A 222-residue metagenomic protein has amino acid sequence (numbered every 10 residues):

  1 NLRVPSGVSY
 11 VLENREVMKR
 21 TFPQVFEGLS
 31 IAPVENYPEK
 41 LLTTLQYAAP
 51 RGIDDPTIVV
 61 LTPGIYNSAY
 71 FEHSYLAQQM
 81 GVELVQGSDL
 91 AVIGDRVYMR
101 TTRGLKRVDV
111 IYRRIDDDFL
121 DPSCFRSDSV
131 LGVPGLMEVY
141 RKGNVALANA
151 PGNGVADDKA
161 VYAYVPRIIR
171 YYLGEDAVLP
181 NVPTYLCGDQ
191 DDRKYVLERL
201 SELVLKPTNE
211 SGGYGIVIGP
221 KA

Functional and structural regions predicted by a protein language model:
N1-A222: Domain-scale recognition of functional cores that engage charged ligands
